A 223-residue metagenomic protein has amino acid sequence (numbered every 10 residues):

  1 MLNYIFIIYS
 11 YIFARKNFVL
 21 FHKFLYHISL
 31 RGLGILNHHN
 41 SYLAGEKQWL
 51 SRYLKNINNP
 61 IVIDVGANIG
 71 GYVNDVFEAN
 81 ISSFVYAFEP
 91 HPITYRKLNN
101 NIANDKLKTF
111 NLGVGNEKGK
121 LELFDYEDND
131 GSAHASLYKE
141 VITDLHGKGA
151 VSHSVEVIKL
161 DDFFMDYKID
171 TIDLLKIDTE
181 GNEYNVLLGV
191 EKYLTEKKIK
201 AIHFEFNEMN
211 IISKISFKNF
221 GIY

Functional and structural regions predicted by a protein language model:
M1-Y223: Phosphate/nucleotide-binding beta-alpha loop and adjacent structural elements of enzyme active sites
